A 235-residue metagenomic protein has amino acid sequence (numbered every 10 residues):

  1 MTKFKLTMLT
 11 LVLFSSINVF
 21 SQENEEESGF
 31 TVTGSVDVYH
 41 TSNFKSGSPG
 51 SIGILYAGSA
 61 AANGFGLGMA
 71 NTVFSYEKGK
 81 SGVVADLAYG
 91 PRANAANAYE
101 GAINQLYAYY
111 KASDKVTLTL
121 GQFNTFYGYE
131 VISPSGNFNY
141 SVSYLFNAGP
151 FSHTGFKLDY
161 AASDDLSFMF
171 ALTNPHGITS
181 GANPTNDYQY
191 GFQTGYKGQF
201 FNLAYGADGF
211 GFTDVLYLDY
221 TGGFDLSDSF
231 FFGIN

Functional and structural regions predicted by a protein language model:
M1-E25: Cleavable N-terminal export/targeting peptides
E23-E25, F74-K78, Y110-K111, Y160 (+2 more regions): Residue-level signature of outer-membrane beta-barrel architecture
E26-G34, G79-V83, D114-V116, D164-L166 (+4 more regions): Outer-envelope beta-barrel architecture signal
T31-S35, V84-D86, T119-G121, A171 (+1 more regions): Outer-envelope exported proteins of Gram-negative bacteria
Y39-G64, A93-Q105, S113-Y196, N202-G209: Surface-exposed coil loops of outer-membrane beta-barrel proteins
A60-Y89: Glycine- and aromatic-enriched membrane insertion/assembly motifs of diderm outer-membrane and organelle channel
A70-T72, L106-A108, F156, F192-T194 (+2 more regions): Membrane-embedded beta-strands of outer-membrane beta-barrel proteins, especially the hydrophobic/small aromatic
F200-A207, Y217-G222, G233-N235: Outer membrane beta-barrel transmembrane domains
